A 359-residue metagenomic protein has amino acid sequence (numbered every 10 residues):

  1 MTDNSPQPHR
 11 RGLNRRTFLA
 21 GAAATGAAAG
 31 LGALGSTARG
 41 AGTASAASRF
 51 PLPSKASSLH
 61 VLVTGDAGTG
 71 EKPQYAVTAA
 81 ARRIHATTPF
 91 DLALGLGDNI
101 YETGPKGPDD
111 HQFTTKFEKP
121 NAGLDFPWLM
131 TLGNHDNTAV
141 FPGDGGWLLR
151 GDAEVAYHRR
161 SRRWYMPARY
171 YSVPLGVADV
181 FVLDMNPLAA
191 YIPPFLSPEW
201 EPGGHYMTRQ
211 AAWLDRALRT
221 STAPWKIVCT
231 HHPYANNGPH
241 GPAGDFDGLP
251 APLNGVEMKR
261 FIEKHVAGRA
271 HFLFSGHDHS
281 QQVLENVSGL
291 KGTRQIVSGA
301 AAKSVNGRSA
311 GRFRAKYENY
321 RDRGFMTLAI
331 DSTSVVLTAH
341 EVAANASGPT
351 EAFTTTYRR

Functional and structural regions predicted by a protein language model:
M1-L13, A27: N-terminal secretory signal peptides
L13-A29: N-terminal export leaders
A29-R49: C-terminal region of N-terminal signal peptides and the immediate post-cleavage residues of exported proteins
G42-Q112, N237: N-terminal active-site segment of His-dependent metallophosphoesterases
K55, R82, P89, Y101-K226 (+2 more regions): Extended active-site neighborhood of metal-dependent phosphoesterases/phosphodiesterases
V61-V63, A93-G95, M130, V228 (+1 more regions): Residue-level marker for buried hydrophobic side chains located in beta-strands that build the well-ordered beta-sheet
D66, G97-D98, G133-N134, L183 (+2 more regions): Active-site glycine-centered loops adjacent to acidic/histidine catalytic or metal-binding residues that shape
Y317-R359: A short C-terminal boundary segment appended to hydrolase-like catalytic domains
